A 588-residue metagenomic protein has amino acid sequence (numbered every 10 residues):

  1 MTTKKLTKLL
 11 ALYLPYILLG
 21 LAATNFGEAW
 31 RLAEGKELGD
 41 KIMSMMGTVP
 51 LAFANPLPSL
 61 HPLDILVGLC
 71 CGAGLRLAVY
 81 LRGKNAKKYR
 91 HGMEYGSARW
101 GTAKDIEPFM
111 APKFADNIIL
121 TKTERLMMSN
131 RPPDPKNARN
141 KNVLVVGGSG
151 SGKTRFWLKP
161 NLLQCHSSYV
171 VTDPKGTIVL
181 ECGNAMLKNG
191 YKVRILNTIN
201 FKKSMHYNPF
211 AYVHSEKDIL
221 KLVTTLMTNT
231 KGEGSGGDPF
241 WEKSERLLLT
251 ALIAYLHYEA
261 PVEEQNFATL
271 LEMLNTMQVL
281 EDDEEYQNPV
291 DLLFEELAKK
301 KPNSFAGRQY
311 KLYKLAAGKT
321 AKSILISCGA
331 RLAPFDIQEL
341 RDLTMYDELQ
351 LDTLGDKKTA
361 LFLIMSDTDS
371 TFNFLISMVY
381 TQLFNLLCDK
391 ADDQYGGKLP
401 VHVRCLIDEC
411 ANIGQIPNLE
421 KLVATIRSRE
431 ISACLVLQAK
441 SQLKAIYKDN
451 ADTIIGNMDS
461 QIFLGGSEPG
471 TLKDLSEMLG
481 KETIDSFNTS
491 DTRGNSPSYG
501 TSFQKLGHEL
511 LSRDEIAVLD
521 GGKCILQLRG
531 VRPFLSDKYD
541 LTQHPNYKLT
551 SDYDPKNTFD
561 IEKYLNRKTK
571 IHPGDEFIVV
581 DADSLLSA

Functional and structural regions predicted by a protein language model:
M1-S151, R155-L158, K202, T492 (+1 more regions): Basic- and hydrophobic-enriched, low-structure N-terminal and domain-boundary segments that flank ATP-binding catalytic
L21-E28, D134-I431, I446, D514-K538 (+1 more regions): P-loop NTPase motor domains
V49-N55, L63-I118, E216-L226, M273-T276 (+3 more regions): Short alpha-helical interface patches
A98, R125, K141-N142, R308 (+5 more regions): General secondary-structure edge motif
F109-A111, F374, C410, G466: A short glycine-/small-residue-rich loop at the edge of a beta-strand within enzyme catalytic domains
K113-L120, F374-T381, L475: Conserved long hydrophobic alpha-helices within structured protein cores
L126-P132, K231-F240, V262, D485-Q504: Low-complexity, polar-biased intrinsically disordered regions enriched in Pro/Ser/Thr/Gly
V423-I525: Conserved ATP-driven motor cores of ASCE-family P-loop NTPases powering translocation/secretion/packaging/pilus
